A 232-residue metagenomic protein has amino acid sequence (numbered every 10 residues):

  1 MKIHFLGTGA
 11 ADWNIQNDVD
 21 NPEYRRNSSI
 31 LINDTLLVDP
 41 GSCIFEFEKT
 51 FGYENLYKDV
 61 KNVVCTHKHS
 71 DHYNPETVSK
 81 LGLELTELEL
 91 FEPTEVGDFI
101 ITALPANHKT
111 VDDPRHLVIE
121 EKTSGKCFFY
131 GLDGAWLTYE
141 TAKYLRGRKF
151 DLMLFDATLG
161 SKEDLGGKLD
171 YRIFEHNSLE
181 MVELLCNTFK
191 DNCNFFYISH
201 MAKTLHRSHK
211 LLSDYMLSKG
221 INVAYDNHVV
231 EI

Functional and structural regions predicted by a protein language model:
M1-H4: Extreme N-terminal starter segment of soluble prokaryotic enzymes
T8-A10, T35, P40-C43, K68 (+5 more regions): Active-site metal-binding loops of divalent metal-dependent hydrolases
G9-V64, L137-Y144: Pre-active-site segment of Zn-dependent metallo-hydrolases
S29, P93-L152: Catalytic core of the metallo-beta-lactamase
D34-L36, N62, K126-F128, D151-L152 (+1 more regions): Structural motif
C43-L88, R148-M153: Active-site metal-binding motif and surrounding structural segment of the metallo-beta-lactamase
E89-T94, Y225-V229: Glycine-centered loop/turn motifs
L137-H228: Cap/insert and terminal regions of metallo-dependent hydrolase folds
